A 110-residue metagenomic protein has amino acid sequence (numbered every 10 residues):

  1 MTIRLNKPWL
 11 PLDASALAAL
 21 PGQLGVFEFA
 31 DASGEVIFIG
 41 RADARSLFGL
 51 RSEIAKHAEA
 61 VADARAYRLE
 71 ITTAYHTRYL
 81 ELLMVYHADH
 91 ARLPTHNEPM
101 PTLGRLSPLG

Functional and structural regions predicted by a protein language model:
M1-F48, S52, E70-M84, L103-G110: GIY-YIG nuclease catalytic motif and its immediate N-terminal context
E53-K56, A62-E70: Amphipathic, hydrophobic secondary-structure cores in small proteins
H57-D63, H76-R78, D89-L93, E98: Charge-biased low-complexity segments
